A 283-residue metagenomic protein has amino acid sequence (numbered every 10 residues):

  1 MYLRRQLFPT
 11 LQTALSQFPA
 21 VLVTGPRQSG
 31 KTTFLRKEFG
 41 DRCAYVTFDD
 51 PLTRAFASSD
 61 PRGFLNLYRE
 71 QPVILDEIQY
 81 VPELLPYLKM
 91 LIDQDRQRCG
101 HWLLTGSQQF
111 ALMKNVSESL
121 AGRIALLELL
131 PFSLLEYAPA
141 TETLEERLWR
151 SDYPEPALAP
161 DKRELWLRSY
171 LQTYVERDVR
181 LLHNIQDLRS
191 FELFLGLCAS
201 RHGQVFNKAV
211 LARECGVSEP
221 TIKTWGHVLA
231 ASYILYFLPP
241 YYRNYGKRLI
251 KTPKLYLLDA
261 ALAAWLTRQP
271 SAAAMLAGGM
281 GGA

Functional and structural regions predicted by a protein language model:
M1-Q12: N-terminal pre-Walker A segment at the start of P-loop NTPase domains
V23: Hydrophobic anchor at the beta1->P-loop junction of P-loop NTPases
P26: P-loop (Walker A) phosphate-binding loop of NTP-binding proteins
K31-T32: Conserved lysine of the Walker
C43-P72: Short glycine-rich substrate-engagement loop in P-loop NTPases that contacts/grips substrate
L85-L104, Q108, S117-E118: Conserved catalytic/switch belt of AAA+ P-loop NTPases
F110-A125, A140-E142: Short regulatory helix/loop adjacent to the ATP-binding pocket of P-loop NTPases
D161, L165-A283: Accessory nucleic acid-recognition modules appended to NTPase machines
